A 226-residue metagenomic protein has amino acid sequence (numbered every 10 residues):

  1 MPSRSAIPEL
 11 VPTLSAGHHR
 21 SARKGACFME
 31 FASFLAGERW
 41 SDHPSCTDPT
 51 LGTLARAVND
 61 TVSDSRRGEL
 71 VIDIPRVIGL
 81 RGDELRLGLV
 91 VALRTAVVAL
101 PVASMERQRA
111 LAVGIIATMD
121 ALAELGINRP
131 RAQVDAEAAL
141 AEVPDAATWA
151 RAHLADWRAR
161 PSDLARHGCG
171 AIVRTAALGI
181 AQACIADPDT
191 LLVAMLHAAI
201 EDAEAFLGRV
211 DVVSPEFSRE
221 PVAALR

Functional and structural regions predicted by a protein language model:
P2-R67: Leu/Val/Ala/Ile-rich N-terminal alpha-helices, chiefly Sec-type signal peptides and the beginnings
W40-P221, R226: Structured binding/interaction patches within domain cores
